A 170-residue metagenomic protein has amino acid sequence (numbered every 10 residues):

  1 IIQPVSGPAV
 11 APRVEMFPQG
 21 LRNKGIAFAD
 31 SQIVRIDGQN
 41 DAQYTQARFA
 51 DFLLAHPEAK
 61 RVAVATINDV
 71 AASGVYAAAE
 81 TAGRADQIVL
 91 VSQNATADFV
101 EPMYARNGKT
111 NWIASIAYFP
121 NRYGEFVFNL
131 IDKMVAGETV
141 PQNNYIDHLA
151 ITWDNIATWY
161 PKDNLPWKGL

Functional and structural regions predicted by a protein language model:
I1-F28: Extracytoplasmic substrate-binding proteins
I2-V5, A9, Y118-L170: Hinge/cleft segment of the Venus flytrap/periplasmic-binding protein
Q3-G7, Q32-Q39, K60-A63, A114-A117: Second-shell loop/turn segments in exported
F17, D37-P102: Hydrophobic alpha-helical
P18-Q43, D147: Short beta-strand elements in bilobed, periplasmic/extracellular small-molecule ligand-binding domains
G20-K24, A78, M134-E138: Change "in soluble alpha/beta enzymes" to "in soluble alpha/beta proteins
K24-Q32, E58-V62, R84-V89, K109-I113: Loop/turn elements at helix/coil->beta-strand transitions in domains of secreted/extracellular proteins
E101-K109: CN hydrolase (nitrilase-like) catalytic-core segments centered on the catalytic cysteine and neighboring Lys/Glu
